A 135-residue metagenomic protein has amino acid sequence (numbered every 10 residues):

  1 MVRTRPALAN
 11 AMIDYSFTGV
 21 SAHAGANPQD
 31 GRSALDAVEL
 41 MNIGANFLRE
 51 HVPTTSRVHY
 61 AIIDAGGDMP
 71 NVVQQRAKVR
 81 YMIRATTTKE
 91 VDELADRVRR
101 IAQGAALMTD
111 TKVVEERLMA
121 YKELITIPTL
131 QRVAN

Functional and structural regions predicted by a protein language model:
M1-R132: Midchain, well-structured core segments that form catalytic/ion-binding scaffolds
N135: N-terminal active-site wall of soluble small-molecule enzyme domains
